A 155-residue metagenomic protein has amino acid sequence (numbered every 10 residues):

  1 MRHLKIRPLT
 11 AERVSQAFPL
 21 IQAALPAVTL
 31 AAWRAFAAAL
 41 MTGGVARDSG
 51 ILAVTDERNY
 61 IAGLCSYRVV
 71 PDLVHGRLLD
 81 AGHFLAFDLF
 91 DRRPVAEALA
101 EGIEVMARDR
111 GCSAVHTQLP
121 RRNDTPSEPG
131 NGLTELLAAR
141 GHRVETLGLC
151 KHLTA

Functional and structural regions predicted by a protein language model:
H3-A17: A short beta-loop-alpha structural element at the N-terminal edge of CoA-dependent acyl/N-acetyltransferase catalytic
F18-A39: Conserved GNAT-fold acetyl-CoA-binding loop/helix
L40-A53: A short helix-loop-beta-strand connector motif used in the catalytic cores of GNAT acetyltransferases and, in some
A53, Y60-V69: Conserved beta-strand in the GNAT
G76-D88, L147: Conserved acetyl-CoA binding element of GNAT-fold acetyltransferases
A98-A114: Conserved acyl-CoA
H116-G132: Conserved beta-strand-loop-alpha-helix junction that forms the acyl-donor binding cleft
Q118-P120, T134, A138-T154: Conserved catalytic-core motifs of GNAT/GCN5-like acyltransferases
